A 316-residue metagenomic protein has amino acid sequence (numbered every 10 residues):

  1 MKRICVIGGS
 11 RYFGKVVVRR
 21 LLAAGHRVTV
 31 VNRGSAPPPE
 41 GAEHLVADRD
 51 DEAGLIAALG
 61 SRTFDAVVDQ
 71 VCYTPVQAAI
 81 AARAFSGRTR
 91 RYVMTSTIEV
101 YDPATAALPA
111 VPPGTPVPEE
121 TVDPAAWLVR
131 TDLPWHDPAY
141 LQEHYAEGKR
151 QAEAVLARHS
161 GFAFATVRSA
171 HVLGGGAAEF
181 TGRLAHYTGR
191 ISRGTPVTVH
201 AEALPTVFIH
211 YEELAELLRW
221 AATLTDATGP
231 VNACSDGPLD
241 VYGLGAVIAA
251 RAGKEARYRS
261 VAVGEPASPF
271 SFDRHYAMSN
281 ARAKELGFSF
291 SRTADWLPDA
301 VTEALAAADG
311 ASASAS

Functional and structural regions predicted by a protein language model:
I4-A24: N-terminal Rossmann NAD(P)H-binding glycine-rich loop of SDR-like oxidoreductase domains
I7, G174, V199-L204, V231-L239 (+1 more regions): Glycine-rich Rossmann NAD(P)(H)-binding loop
I80-E147, A165: Conserved Rossmann-fold NAD(P)-dependent oxidoreductase catalytic core, especially the SDR/UDP-sugar
R150-G176: Conserved beta-loop-beta element that borders a ligand/cofactor-binding pocket
F180-Y187, V199-A222: Substrate-positioning beta->alpha
Y211, E265-F290: Conserved C-terminal active-site "lid" loop/helix of NAD(P)H-dependent oxidoreductases that clamps the redox cofactor
A215-P269, A308-A315: Mid/C-terminal beta-alpha module of Rossmann-like enzyme folds, strongest in SDR-family dehydrogenases/epimerases
T293-S316: Amphipathic terminal alpha-helices
